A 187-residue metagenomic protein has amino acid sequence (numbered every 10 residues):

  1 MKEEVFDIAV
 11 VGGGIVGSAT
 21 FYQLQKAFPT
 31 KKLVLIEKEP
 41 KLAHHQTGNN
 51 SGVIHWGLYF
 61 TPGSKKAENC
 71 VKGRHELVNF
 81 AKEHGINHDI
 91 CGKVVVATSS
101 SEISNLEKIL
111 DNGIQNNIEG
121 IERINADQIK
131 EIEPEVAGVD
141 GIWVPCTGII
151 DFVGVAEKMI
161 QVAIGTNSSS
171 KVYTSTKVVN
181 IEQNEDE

Functional and structural regions predicted by a protein language model:
K2-V16, V34: Beta1/beta-strand and adjacent pyrophosphate-binding region of the FAD-binding site in flavoprotein oxidoreductases
V16, T20, K41: Conserved Rossmann-like nucleotide-cofactor binding loop
F21, Q25, V162: Gly/Ala-rich phosphate-binding loop of Rossmann-like dinucleotide-binding domains, activating on the conserved
Q25-N49: Glycine-rich FAD pyrophosphate-binding loop
E37, I90, I124-A126, T174-T176 (+1 more regions): Short loop/edge segments at beta-strand edges and connector loops that shape dinucleotide/nucleotide cofactor-binding
G52-I132, G138: Dinucleotide-binding Rossmann-like beta1-alpha1 core, especially the glycine-rich loop that anchors the ADP
I142-E187: Helical element adjacent to the flavin cofactor pocket in flavoenzyme catalytic cores
